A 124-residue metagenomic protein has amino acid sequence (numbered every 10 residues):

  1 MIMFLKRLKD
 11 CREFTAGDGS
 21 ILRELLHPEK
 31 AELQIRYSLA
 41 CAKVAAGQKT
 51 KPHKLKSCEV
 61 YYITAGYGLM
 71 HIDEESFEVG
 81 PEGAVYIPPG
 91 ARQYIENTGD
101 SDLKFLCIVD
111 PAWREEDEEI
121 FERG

Functional and structural regions predicted by a protein language model:
M1-R36, I120-G124: A short, N-terminal "cap"/entry segment at the start of jelly-roll beta-barrel domains of the cupin/DSBH fold
E24-P28, L39-L55: Conserved short histidine dyad/triad with adjacent acidic residue
A31-I35, A45-Q48, Y67-L69, P111-R114: Short, charged/polar surface micro-motifs in flexible loops or helix N-caps
A42, Y61, V85: Conserved GNAT-family N-acetyltransferase fold
T50-P52, M70-H71, I87, Q93-D100: Short beta-strand His + acidic residue motifs that chelate non-heme Fe in jelly-roll/DSBH and cupin folds
K56-G68, D73: Glycine- and acidic-residue-biased ligand/ion/polar-headgroup-sensing regions
E74-P89: Short acidic-glycine-tyrosine-enriched beta hairpin
Y86, S101-E118: A short hydrophobic beta-strand segment most commonly corresponding to one strand of the jelly-roll/cupin
